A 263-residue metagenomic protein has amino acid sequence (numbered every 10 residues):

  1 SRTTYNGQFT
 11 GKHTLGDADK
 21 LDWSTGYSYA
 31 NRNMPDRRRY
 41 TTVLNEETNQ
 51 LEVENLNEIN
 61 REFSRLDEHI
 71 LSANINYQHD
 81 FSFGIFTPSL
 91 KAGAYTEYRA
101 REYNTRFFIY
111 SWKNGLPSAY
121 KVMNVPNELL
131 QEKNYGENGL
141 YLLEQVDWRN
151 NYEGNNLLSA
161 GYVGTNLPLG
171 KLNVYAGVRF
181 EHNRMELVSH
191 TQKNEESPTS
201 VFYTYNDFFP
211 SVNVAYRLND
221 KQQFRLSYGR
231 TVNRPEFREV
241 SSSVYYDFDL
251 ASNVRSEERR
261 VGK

Functional and structural regions predicted by a protein language model:
S1-S89: Outer-membrane beta-barrel domain signature, strongest for Gram-negative TonB-dependent receptors and also present
R2-Q8, G26, R65-N74, D80-K263: Structural signature of Gram-negative outer-membrane beta-barrels, strongest in the C-terminal barrel of TonB-dependent
